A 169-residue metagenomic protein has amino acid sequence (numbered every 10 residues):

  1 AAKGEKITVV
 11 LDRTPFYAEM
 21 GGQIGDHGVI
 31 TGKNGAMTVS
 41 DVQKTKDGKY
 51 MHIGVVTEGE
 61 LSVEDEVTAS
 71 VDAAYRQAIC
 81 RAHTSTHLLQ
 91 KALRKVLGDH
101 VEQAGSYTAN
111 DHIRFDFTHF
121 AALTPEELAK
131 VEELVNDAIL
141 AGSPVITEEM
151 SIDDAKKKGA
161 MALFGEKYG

Functional and structural regions predicted by a protein language model:
A1-G169: A glycine- and charged-residue-rich anion-binding loop/surface
